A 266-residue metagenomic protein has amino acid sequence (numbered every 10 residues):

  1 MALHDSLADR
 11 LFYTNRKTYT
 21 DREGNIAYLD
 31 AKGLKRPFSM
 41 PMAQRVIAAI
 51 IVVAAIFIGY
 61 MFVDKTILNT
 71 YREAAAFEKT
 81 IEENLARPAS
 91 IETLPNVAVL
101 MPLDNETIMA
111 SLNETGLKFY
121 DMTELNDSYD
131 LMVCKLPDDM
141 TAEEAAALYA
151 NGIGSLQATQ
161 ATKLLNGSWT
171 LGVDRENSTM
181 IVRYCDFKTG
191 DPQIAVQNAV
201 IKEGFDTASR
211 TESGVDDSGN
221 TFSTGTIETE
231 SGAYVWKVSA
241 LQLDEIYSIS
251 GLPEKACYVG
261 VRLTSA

Functional and structural regions predicted by a protein language model:
M1-K32: N-terminal targeting leaders characterized by basic, low-complexity, disordered sequences that direct proteins
Y19-T20, I26-D30, K35, M132-C134 (+3 more regions): Short linear proline/tyrosine/threonine-rich motifs used for host-factor recruitment and membrane trafficking/assembly
A31-I47: Short, Lys/Arg-rich cytosolic juxtamembrane segment immediately N-terminal
Q44-F62: Hydrophobic membrane-insertion alpha-helices, especially the h-region of bacterial N-terminal signal peptides
L68-M122, N126: N-terminal, intrinsically disordered, polar/charged segments of Gram-positive cell-envelope systems that serve as
A110-S128, I201-D217: Short secondary-structure junctions
G152-I227: Long, charged/polar, surface-exposed segments that mediate recognition or autoinhibition
E228-A266: Extracellularly exposed regions in secreted/surface proteins, prominently low-complexity, repeat-rich
